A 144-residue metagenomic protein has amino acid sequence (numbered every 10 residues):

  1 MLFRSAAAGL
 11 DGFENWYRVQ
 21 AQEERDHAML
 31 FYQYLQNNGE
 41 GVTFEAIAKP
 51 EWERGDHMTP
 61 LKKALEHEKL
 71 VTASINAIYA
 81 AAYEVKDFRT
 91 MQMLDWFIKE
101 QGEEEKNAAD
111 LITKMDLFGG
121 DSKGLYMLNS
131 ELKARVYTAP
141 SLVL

Functional and structural regions predicted by a protein language model:
M1-L144: Iron-associated oxidoreductase/ferritin-like identity signal
